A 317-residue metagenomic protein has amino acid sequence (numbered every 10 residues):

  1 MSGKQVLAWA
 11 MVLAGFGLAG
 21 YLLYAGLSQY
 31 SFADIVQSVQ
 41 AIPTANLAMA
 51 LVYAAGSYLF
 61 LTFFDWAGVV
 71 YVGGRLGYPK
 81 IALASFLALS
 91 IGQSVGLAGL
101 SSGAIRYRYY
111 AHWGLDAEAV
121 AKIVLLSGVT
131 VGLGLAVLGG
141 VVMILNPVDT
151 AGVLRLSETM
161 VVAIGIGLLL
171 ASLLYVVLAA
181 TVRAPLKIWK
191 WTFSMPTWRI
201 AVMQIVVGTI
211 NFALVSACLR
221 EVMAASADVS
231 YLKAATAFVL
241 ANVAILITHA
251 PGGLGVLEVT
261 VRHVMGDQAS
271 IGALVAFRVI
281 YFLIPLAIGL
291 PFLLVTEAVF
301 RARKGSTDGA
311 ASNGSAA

Functional and structural regions predicted by a protein language model:
M1-F86, I144-L246, D267-G272, I280-A317: Predominantly cytoplasmic-facing regulatory/coupling regions of multi-pass membrane proteins
V70-L76, Y107-E118: Transmembrane-helix boundary and interhelical linker motifs in polytopic inner-membrane proteins
P79-L83, A98-S102, H112-G128, D267-R278: Membrane-interface alpha-helices at helix entry/exit sites of multi-pass transporters
L87-G96, A237-E258: Transmembrane alpha-helix interface/packing and boundary motifs in multi-pass membrane proteins, characterized by
L89-L100, G128-G140: Mid-bilayer segments of alpha-helical transmembrane spans in multi-pass integral membrane proteins that mediate
S90, V129, V243, A276-V279: Transmembrane alpha-helical cores of Major Facilitator Superfamily
G99-H112, T248-M265: Re-entrant/interfacial helical elements at transmembrane boundaries that shape and gate the permeation pathway
